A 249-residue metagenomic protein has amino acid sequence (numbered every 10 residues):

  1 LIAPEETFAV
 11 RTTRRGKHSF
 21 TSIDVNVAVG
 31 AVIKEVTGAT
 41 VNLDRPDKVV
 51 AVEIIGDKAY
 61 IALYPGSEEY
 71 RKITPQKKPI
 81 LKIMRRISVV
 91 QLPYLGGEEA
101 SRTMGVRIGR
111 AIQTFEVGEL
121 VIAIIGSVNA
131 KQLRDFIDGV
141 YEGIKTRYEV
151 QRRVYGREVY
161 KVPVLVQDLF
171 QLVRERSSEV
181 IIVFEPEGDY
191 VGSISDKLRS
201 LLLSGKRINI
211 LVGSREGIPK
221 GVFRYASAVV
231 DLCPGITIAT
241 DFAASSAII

Functional and structural regions predicted by a protein language model:
L1-L81, R86-S88, V121: SAM-dependent transferase fold signal centered on methyltransferase-like domains, encompassing both Class I
E5, V117, S178-E179, G205-K206 (+1 more regions): Short, well-ordered alpha-helix to beta-strand connector turns
S19, A59-A62, V191-S193, I218-G221 (+1 more regions): Short active-site-adjacent structural elements
S22-G30, Q132-I144, K197-L198, V222-F223: Short, aromatic/basic amphipathic alpha-helical patches
N42-D44, E53, P79-M84, Q113 (+3 more regions): Solvent-exposed alpha-helices and their adjacent loops that cap or buttress functional pockets in soluble metabolic
R85-P186: RNA substrate-binding interface of SAM-dependent RNA methyltransferases
E185, Y190-I194, L201-I218: Long, charge-patterned amphipathic alpha-helical coiled-coil/hairpin "stalk" segments used as oligomerization
E216-I249: Structured adenosyl-cofactor binding patch, chiefly the S-adenosyl-L-methionine
